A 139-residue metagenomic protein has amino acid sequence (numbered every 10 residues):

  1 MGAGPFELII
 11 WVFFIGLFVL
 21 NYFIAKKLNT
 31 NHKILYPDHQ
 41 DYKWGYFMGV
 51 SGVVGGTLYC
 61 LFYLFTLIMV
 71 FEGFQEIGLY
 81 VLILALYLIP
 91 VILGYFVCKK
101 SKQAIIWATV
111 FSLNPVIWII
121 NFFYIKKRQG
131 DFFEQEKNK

Functional and structural regions predicted by a protein language model:
G2-K139: Topology signature of small-to-medium multi-pass alpha-helical membrane proteins
